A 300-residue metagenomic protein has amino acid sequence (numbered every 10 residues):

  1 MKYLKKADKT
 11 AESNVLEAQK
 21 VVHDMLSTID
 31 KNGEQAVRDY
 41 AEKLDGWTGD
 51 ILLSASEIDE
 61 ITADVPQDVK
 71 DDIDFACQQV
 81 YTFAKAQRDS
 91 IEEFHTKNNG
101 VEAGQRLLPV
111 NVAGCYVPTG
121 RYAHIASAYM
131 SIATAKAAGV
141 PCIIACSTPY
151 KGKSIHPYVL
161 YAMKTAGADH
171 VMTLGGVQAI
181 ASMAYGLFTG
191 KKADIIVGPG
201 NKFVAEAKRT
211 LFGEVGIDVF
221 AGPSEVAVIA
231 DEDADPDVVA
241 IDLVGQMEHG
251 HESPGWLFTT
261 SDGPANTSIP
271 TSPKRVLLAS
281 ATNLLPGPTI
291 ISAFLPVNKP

Functional and structural regions predicted by a protein language model:
M1-N111: N-terminal Rossmann-like NAD(P)+-binding subdomain of aldehyde/semialdehyde dehydrogenases
M1-Y3, V171-G175, A293-P300: Short acidic-hydrophobic, aromatic-tinged amphipathic segments that line or gate anion-handling sites
F94-Y161: Conserved small-residue-rich beta-alpha loop and adjacent elements that most often cradle the phosphate/pyrophosphate
P141-K151, G255-D262, S268: Short internal beta-strands
G167-P254: Conserved NAD(P)+-binding/catalytic subdomain of aldehyde/semialdehyde dehydrogenases
T267-R275, S280-N283, I290-S292, K299: Alpha-helix boundary/capping motif
